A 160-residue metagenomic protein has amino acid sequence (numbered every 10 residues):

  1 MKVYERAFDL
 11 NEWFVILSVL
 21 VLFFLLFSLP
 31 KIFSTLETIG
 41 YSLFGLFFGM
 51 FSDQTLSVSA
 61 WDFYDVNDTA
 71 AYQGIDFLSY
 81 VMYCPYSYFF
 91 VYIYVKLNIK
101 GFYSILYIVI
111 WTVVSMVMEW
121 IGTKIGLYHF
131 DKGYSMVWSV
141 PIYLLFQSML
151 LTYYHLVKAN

Functional and structural regions predicted by a protein language model:
M1-N160: Aromatic-rich, lipid-facing transmembrane alpha helices and their immediate juxtamembrane interface loops in integral
